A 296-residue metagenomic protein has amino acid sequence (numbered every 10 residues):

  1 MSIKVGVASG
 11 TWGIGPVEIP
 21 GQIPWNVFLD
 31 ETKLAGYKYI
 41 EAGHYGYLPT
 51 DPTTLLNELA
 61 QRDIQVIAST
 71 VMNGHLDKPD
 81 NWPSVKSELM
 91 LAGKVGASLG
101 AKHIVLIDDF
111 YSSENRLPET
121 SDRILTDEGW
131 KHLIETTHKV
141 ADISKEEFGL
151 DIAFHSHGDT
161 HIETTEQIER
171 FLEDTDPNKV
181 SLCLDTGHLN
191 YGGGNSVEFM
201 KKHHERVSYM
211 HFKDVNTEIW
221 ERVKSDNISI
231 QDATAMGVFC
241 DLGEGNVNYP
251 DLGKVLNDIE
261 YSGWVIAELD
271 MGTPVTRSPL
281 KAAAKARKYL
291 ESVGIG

Functional and structural regions predicted by a protein language model:
M1-K102, D127, K131, H138-K139 (+5 more regions): N-terminal pre-domain/capping segments
G10-W12, G43-Y45, V71-G74, D109-Y111 (+4 more regions): Active-site beta-loop-alpha junctions enriched in small/polar residues
P16-Q22, N190-S262, T276-K281: Gly/Pro-rich active-site loop or hairpin
L34-Y37, A101, G149, V207 (+1 more regions): A structural motif
E41, A68, V105, A153 (+2 more regions): Conserved beta-strand positions in the central sheet of alpha/beta enzyme cores
D51-L56, T160-P177, G192-K201, R222 (+1 more regions): Distinct, well-ordered alpha-helical segments
N81-L182: Active-site acidic/histidine proton-transfer and metal-coordination neighborhood in alpha/beta enzyme cores
S262-S292: C-terminal/domain-terminus segments
